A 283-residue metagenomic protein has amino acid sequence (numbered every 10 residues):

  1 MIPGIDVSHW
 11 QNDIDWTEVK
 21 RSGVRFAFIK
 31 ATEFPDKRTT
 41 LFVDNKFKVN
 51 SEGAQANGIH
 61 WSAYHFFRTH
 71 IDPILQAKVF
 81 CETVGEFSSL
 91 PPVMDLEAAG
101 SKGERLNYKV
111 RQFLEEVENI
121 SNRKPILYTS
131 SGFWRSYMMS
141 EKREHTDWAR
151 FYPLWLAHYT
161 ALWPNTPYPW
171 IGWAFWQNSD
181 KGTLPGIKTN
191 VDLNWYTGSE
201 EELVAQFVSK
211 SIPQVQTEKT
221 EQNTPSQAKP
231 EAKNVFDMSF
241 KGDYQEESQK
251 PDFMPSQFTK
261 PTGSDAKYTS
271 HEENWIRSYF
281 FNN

Functional and structural regions predicted by a protein language model:
M1-Q11, T17, R21, E141-D265 (+2 more regions): Functionally critical loop-and-helix segments that line ligand-binding/catalytic clefts of soluble enzyme domains
M1-R123: Substrate-binding cleft of extracellular glycoside hydrolase catalytic domains
P35-D36, H70, W134, W163 (+1 more regions): Flexible, glycine-rich phosphate/dinucleotide-binding loops and adjacent beta-alpha linkers at cofactor/substrate
V79, T83, S89, R135-S140 (+1 more regions): Flexible, surface-exposed loop/gating regions in the mature catalytic domains of secreted/periplasmic hydrolases
L90-P169: Catalytic domains of cell-wall/extracellular-matrix polysaccharide-remodeling enzymes, centered on de-N-acetylation
